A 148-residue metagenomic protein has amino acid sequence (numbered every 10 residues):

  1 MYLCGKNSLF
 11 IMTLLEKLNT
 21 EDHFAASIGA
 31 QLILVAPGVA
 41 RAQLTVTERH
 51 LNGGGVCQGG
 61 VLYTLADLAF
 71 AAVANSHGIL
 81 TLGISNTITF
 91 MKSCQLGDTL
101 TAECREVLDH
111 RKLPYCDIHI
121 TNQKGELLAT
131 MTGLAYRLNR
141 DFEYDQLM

Functional and structural regions predicted by a protein language model:
Y2-M148: Terminal targeting signals and extreme-terminal segments of soluble enzymes
